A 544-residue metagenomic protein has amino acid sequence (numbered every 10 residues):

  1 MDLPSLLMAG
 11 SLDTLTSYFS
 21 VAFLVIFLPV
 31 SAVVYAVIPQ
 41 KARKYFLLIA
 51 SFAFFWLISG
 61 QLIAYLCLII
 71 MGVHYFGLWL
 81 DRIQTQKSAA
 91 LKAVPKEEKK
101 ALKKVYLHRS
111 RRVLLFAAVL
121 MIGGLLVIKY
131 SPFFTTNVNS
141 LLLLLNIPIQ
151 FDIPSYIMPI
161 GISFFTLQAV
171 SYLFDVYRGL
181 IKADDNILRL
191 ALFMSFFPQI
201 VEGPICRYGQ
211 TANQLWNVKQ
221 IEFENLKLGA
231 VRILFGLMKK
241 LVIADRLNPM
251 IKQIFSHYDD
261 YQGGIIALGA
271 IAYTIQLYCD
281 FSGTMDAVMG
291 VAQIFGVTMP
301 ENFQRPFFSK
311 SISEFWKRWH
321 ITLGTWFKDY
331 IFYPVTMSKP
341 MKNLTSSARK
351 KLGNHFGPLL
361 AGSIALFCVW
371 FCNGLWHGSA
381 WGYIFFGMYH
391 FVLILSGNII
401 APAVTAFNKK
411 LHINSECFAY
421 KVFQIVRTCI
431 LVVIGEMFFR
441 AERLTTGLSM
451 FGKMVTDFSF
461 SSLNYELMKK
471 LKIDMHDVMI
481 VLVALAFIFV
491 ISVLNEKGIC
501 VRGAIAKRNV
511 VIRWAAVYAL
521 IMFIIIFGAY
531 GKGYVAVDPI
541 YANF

Functional and structural regions predicted by a protein language model:
D2-N543: Membrane-embedded transmembrane alpha-helical bundles that form the catalytic cores of multi-pass lipid-modifying
